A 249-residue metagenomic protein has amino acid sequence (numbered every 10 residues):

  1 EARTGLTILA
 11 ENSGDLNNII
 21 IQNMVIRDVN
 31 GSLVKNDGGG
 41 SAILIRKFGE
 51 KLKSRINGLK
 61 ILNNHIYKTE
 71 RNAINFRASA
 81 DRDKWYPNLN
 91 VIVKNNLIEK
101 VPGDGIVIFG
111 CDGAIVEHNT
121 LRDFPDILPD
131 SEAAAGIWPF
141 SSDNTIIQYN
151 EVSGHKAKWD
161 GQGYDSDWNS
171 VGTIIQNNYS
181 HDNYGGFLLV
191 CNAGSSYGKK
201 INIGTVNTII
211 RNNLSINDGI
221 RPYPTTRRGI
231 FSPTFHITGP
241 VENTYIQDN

Functional and structural regions predicted by a protein language model:
A2-E11, V34-L52, K68-N88, K100-I108 (+4 more regions): Extracellular beta-strand/beta-solenoid scaffold signature
N17-N30, S54-R71, Y86-D104, D112-I127 (+5 more regions): Right-handed parallel beta-helix
